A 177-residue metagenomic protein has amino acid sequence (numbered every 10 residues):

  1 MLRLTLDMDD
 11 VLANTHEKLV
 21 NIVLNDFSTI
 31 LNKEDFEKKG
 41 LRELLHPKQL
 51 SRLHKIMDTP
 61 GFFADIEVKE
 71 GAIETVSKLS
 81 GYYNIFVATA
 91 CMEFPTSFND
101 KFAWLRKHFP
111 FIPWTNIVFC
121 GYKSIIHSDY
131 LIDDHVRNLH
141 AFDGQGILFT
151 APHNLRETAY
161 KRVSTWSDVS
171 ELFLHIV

Functional and structural regions predicted by a protein language model:
M1-S51: Active-site neighborhood of HAD-like aspartate-dependent phosphohydrolases
L4, L79, S124-I125: Structural alpha-helical scaffold elements that stabilize or flank donor/cofactor-binding regions in carbohydrate
K55-V87, F94-N99: Short, acidic loop-to-helix structural element flanking the phosphoryl-transfer center in phosphate-processing enzymes
N84-F86, Y130, I147: A structural signal for isolated positions on well-ordered beta-strands in alpha/beta enzyme cores
A88-A141: Substrate-recognition "cap/lid" segment bordering the active-site pocket of phosphatases
I132-S167: Acidic, Mg2+-coordinating phosphoryl-transfer loop and its flanking beta/alpha structural elements, shared across
D168-V177: Short amphipathic alpha-helix with an adjacent loop that forms part of the alpha/beta core around
